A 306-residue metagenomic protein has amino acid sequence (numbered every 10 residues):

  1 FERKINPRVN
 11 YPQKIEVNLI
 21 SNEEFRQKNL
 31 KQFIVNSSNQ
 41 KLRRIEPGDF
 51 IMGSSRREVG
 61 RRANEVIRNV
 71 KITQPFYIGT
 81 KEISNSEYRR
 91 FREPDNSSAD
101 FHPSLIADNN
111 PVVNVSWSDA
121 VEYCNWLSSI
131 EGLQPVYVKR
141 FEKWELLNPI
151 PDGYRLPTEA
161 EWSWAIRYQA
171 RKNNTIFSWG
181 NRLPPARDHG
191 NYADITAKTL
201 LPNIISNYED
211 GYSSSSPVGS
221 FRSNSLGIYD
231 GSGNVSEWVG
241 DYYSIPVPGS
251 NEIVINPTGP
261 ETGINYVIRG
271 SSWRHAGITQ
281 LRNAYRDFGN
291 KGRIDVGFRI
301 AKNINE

Functional and structural regions predicted by a protein language model:
F1-E2: A short, solvent-exposed loop/turn motif at the edges and junctions of modular extracellular/periplasmic domains
P7, I15-E23: Conserved "repeat-terminator" motif of extracellular CCP/Sushi domains
Q13-I15, S216: Short strand-edge motifs at loop-to-beta-strand transitions and within beta-strands of extracellular beta-rich domains
N22-F33: N-terminal low-complexity, Pro/Thr/Ser-rich intrinsically disordered segments that act as propeptides or flexible
I34-A99, V113-S128, G233: A short glycine-rich, aromatic-capped structural motif
I51, S55-R56, G60, I106 (+2 more regions): Functional-site microenvironments in short loops/helix caps that host divalent-cation chemistry
S104-V113: Surface-exposed aromatic
I294-E306: Short, structured beta-strand segments at or near domain termini in extracellular proteins/domains
